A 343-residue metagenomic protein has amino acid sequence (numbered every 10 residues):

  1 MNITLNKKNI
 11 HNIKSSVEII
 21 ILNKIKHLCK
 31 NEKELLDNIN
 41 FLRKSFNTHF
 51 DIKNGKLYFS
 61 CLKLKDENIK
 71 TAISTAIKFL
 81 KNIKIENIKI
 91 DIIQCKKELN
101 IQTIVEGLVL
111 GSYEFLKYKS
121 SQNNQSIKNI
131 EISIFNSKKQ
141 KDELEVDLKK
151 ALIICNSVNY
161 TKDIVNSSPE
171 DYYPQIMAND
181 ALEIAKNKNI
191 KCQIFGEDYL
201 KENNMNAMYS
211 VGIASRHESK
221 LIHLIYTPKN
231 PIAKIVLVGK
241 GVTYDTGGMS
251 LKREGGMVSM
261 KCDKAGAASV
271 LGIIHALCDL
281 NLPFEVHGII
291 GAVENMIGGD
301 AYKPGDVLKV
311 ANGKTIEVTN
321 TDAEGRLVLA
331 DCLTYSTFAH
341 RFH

Functional and structural regions predicted by a protein language model:
M1-K234, V238-G241: Short amphipathic alpha-helical segment within the helicase RecA-like ATPase core that mediates nucleic-acid
N2, I13, I25-K26, L42-K44 (+3 more regions): A generic structural signal for tightly packed, nonpolar segments enriched in small/aliphatic residues
